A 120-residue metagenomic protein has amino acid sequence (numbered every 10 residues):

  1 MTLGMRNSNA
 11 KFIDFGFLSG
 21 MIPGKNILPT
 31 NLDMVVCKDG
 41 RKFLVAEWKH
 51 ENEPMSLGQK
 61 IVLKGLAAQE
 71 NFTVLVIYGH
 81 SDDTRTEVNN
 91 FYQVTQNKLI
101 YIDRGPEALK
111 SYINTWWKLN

Functional and structural regions predicted by a protein language model:
M1-D39: Active-site metal-binding core of divalent-cation-utilizing nuclease and nuclease-like domains
G4-L18, G79-N120: Domain-level recognition of nuclease-like catalytic cores that cleave nucleotide substrates
A10, A46, A67-A68, A108: A sequence-composition feature that detects small, non-aromatic residues
P23-P29, R41, H50-Q96: Catalytic cores of nucleic-acid endonucleases
M34-V36, K42-E51: Conserved catalytic cores of phosphodiester-cleaving nucleases, focusing on short active-site segments
